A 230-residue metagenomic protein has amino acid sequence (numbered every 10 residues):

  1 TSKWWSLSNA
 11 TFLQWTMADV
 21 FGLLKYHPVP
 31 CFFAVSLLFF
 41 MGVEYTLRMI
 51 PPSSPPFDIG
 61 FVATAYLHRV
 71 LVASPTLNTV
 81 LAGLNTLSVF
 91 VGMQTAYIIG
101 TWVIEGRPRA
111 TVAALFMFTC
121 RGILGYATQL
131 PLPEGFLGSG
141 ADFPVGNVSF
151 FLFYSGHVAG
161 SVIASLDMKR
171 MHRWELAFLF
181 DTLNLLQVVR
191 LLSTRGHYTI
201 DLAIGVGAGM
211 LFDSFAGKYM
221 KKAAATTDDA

Functional and structural regions predicted by a protein language model:
W4-A96: N-terminal transmembrane-helix/juxtamembrane module of multi-pass inner/ER membrane proteins
P30-A34, T111, A177-D181, T199 (+1 more regions): Hydrophobic alpha-helical transmembrane segments
L37-M41, T119, I123, G207 (+1 more regions): Generic alpha-helical transmembrane segments of integral inner-membrane proteins, especially permease/transport modules
T46, L202-D213: Specific transmembrane alpha-helix
R48-H68, I99-V189, F212, A216-A230: Membrane-interface loops
A73-G92, V145-R170, T199, A203: Membrane-interface loop-to-helix entry segments
R190-L202: Helix-loop-helix junctions and helix-breaking kinks within/between transmembrane helices of multi-pass membrane
